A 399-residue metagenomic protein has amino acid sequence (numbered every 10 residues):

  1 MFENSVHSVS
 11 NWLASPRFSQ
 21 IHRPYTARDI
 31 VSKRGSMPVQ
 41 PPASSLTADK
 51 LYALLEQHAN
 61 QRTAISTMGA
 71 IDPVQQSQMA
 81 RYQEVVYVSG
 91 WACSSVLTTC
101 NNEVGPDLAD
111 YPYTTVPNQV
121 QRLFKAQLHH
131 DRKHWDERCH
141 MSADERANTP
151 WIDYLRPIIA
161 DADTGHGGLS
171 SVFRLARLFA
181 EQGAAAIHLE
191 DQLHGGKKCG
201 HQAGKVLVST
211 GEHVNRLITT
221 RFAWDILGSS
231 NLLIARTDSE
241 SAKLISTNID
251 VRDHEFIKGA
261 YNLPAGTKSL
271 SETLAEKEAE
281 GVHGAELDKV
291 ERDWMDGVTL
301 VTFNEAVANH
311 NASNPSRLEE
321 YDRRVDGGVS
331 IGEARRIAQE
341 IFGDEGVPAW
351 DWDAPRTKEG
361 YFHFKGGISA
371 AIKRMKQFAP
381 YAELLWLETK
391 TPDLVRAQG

Functional and structural regions predicted by a protein language model:
N11-G399: Alpha/beta enzyme core
